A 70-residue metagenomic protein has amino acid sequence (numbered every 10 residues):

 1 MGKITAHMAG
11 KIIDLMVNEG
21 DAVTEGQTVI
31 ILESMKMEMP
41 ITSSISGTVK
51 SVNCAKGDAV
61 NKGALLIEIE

Functional and structural regions predicted by a protein language model:
M1-K11, T28-S44: Short beta-strand-turn/beta-hairpin segments enriched in glycine/proline and small hydrophobics that form edge-strand
M8, D14-N18, S51-C54: Short histidine-centered loop motifs in beta-beta connectors
G10-I12, D21, G47, D58: Residues that cap or initiate secondary-structure elements
N18-V29, K56-L66: Short, well-structured beta-strand-loop connectors
M39-S44, S51-E70: C-terminal structural segments of small proteins and small subunits
